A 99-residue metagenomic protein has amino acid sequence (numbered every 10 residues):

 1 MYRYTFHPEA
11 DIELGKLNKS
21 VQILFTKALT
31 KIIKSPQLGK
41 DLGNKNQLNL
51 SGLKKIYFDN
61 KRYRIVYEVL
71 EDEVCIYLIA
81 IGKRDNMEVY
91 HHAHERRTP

Functional and structural regions predicted by a protein language model:
M1, L53, E73-C75: A generic structural signal for beta-strand entry/edge sites
M1-L29: Arg/Lys-rich, positively charged N-terminal/basic patches that mediate binding to nucleic acids
R3, E13, N46-S51, E68: Acidic/histidine-enriched, beta-strand-rich ligand/metal-binding domains
I12, K31, K83-N86: Active-site micro-motifs of SAM-dependent methyltransferase domains
K16, I32, A80: Conserved catalytic core of Hanks-type protein kinase domains
K31-F58: A short, surface-exposed loop/turn module that caps and links secondary-structure elements
F58-R64, E68-P99: Enriched for short, Lys/Arg-rich terminal
